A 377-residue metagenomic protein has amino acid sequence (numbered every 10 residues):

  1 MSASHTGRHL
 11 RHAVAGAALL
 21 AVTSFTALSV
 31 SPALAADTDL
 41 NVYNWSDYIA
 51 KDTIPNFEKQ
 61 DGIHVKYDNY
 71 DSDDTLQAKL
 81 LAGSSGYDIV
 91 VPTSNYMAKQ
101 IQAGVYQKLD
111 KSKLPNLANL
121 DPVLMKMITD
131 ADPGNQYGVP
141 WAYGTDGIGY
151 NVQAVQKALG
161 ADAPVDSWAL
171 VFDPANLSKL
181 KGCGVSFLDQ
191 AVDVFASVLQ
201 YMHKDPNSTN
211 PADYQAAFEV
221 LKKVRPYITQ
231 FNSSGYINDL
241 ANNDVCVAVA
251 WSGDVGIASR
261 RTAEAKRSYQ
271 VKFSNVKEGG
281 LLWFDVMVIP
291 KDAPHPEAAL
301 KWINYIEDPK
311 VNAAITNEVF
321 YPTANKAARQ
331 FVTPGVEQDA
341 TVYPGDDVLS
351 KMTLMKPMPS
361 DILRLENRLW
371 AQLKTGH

Functional and structural regions predicted by a protein language model:
V22-P32: C-terminal segment of classical bacterial N-terminal signal peptides
A36-Q100: Early extracytoplasmic/lumenal segment of secretory-pathway proteins
S85-I89, Q107-V152: A structural signal for short loop-to-beta-strand junctions that line the ligand-binding cleft of periplasmic/secreted
Q107-A118, A265-L281, P290-A293: Short beta-strand->loop
G149-A154, Q200-H203, W283-H295, A314: A bilobed periplasmic-binding-protein/Venus flytrap-type ligand-binding module shared by bacterial periplasmic
C183-V198, M202-K272: Ligand-binding pocket segment of bilobal, Venus flytrap-like solute-binding proteins
N238, D346-H377: Conserved C-terminal helix/tail region of periplasmic/extracytoplasmic solute-binding proteins
P290-K351: Mature extracytoplasmic/periplasmic domains
